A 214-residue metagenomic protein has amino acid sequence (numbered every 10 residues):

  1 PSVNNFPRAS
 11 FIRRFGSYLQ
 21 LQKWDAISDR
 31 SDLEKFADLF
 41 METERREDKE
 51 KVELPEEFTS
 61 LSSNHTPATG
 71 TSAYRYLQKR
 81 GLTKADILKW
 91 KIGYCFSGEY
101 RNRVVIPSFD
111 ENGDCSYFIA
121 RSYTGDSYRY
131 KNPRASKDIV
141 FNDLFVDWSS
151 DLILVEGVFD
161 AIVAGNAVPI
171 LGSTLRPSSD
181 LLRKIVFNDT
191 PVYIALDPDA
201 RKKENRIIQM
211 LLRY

Functional and structural regions predicted by a protein language model:
P1-A85, E99-R101, C115, S122-K131 (+1 more regions): Non-catalytic accessory segments of DNA primases and related replication-initiation nucleases
Y74, L182-R183, I207-L212: Short amphipathic alpha-helical segments and helix-helix/interface helices
W90, F96-P191: Phosphate-handling DNA/RNA-contact segment within nucleic-acid enzymes
A167-V168, M210-Y214: Structural alpha-beta junctions
L175-P177, L196-I207: Acidic, metal-coordinating catalytic cores used for nucleic-acid/nucleotide bond scission and strand-transfer chemistry
T190-V192, M210-L211: Metal-dependent nuclease catalytic regions and adjoining charged, substrate-binding loops involved in nucleic-acid end
